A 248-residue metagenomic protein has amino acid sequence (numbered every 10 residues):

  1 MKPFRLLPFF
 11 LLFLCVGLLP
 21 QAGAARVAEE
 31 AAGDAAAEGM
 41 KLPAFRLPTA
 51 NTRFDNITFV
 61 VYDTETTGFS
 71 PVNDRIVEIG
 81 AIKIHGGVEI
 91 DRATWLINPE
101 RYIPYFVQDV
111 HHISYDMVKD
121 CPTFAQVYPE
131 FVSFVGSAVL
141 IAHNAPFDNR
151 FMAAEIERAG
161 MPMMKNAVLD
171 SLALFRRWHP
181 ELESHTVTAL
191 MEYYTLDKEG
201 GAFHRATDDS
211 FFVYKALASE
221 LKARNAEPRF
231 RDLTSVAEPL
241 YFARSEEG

Functional and structural regions predicted by a protein language model:
M1-F9: Bacterial N-terminal signal peptides that target proteins for export
P8-G17: Bacterial N-terminal signal peptides
G23-N51, Y214-G248: Acidic two-metal-ion nuclease catalytic site recognized across multiple nuclease folds, prominently DnaQ/RNase D-T
D34, E38-K165, P180-E181, V187-G200 (+1 more regions): Conserved non-catalytic scaffold segment of RNase H-like nuclease domains
T66-G68, A173, F212: Short, glycine/acidic-enriched loop or turn micro-motifs at the edges of active sites
F151, F211-K215: Short amphipathic alpha-helical face segments that pack within enzyme cores and frequently flank/anchor catalytic
L169-H185: Short alpha-helix plus adjacent loop in nuclease-associated cores
T207-D208: Acidic donor-binding loop at a coil-to-helix junction in glycosyltransferase catalytic cores that engages
